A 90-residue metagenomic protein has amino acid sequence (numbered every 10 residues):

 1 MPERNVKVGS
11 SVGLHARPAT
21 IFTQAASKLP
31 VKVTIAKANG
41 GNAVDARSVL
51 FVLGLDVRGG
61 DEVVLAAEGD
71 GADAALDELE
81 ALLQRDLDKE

Functional and structural regions predicted by a protein language model:
M1-N5, E62-V64: Intrinsic-disorder/low-complexity, polar/charged segments enriched in Ser/Thr/Lys/Arg/Asp/Glu/Gln
E3, I21, A25, A74-A75 (+1 more regions): Generic alpha-helical hydrophobic packing signal
K7-R58, E90: Compact, glycine-rich, soluble single-domain proteins
G54-E90: C-terminal structural segments of small proteins and small subunits
